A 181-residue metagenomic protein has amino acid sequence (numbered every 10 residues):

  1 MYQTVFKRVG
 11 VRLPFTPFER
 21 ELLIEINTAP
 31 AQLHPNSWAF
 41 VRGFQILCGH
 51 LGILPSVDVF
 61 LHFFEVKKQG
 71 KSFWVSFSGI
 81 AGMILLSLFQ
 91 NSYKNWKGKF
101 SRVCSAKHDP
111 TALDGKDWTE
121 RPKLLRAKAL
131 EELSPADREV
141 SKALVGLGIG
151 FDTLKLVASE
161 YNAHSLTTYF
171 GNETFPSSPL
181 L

Functional and structural regions predicted by a protein language model:
M1-L181: Residue-register detector that marks a fixed positional context within folded domains
